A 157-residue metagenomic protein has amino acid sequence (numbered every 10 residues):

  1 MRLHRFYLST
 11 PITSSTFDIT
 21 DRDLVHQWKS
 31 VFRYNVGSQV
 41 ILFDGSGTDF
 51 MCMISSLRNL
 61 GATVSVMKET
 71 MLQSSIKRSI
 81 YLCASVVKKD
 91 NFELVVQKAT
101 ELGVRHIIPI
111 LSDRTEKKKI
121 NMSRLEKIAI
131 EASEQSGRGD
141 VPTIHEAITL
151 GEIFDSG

Functional and structural regions predicted by a protein language model:
M1-M71, S123: N-terminal positively charged helical leader segments and presequences
Q73-G157: RNA substrate-binding interface of SAM-dependent RNA methyltransferases
